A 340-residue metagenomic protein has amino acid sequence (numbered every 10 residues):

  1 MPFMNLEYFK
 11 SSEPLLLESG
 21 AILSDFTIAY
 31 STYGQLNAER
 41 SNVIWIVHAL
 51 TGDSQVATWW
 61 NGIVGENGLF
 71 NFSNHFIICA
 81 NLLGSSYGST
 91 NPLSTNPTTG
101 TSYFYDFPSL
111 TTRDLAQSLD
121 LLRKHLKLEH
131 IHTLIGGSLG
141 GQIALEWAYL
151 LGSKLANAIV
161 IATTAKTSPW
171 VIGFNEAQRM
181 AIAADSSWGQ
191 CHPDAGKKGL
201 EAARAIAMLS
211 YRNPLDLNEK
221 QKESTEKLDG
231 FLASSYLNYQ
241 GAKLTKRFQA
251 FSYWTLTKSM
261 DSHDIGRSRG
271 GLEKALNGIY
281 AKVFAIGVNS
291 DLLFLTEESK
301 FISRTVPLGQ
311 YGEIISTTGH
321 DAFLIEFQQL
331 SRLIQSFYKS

Functional and structural regions predicted by a protein language model:
M1-V43: Catalytic-loop region of hydrolases
S31-N96: N-terminal cap/lid subdomain of alpha/beta-hydrolase-fold enzymes
S102, D106, R113-T133: Conserved acidic catalytic loop of the alpha/beta-hydrolase fold
H130-P169: Conserved hydrolase catalytic core segment
K154-A156, V160-K243: Alpha/beta-hydrolase-fold enzymes
I279, A285-G287: Short beta-strand/loop motif that positions the catalytic acidic residue of the alpha/beta-hydrolase fold
L292-E298: Conserved alpha/beta-hydrolase "acid-adjacent" motif
K300-F301, L308-S340: Catalytic active-site module of serine/aspartate enzymes centered on a nucleophile-bearing elbow/loop
